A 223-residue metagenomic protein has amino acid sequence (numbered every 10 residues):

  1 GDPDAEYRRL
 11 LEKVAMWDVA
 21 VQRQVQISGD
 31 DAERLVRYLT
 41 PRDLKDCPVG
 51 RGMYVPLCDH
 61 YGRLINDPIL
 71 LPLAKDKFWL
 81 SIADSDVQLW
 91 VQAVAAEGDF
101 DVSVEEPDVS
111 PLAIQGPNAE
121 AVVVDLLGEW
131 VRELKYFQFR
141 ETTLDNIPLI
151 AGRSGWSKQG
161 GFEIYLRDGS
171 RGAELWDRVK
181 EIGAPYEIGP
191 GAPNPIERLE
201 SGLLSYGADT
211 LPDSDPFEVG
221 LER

Functional and structural regions predicted by a protein language model:
G1-R223: Basic, glycine/lysine-rich polyanion-binding surfaces/domains
